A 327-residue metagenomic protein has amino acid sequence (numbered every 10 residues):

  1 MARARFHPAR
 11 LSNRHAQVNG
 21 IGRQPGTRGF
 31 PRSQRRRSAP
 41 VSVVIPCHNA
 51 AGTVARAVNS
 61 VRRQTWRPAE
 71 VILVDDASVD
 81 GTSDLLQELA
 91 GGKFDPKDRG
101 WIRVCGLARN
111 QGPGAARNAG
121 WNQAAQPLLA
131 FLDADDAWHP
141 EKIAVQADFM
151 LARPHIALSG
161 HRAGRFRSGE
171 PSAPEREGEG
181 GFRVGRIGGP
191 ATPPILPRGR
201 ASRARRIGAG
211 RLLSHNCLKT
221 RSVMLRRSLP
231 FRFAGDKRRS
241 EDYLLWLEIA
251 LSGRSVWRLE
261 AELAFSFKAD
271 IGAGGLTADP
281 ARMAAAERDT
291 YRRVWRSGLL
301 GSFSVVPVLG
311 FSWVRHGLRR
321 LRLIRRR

Functional and structural regions predicted by a protein language model:
A2-S60: N-proximal low-complexity "stem/linker" segments adjacent to membrane-targeting elements
G52-A55, D80-L89, A137, E141: Acidic helix N-cap motif at the loop->helix transition within catalytic regions of sugar-transfer enzymes
N59-P68: Short, acidic, metal-binding catalytic loop of nucleotide-sugar glycosyltransferases
S60, D75-L85, R109, D133: A conserved acidic beta->alpha catalytic loop
L107-A124, V145: Glycine-rich, basic loop-to-helix element that forms the pyrophosphate-binding segment of sugar-nucleotide handling
L129: Short aromatic/hydrophobic "clamp" motif used to bind/position activated sugar donors
E141-E175, E179-A191: Conserved donor NDP-sugar-binding/catalytic core segment of glycosyltransferases
A173-R282: Conserved nucleotide-sugar donor-binding catalytic segment
